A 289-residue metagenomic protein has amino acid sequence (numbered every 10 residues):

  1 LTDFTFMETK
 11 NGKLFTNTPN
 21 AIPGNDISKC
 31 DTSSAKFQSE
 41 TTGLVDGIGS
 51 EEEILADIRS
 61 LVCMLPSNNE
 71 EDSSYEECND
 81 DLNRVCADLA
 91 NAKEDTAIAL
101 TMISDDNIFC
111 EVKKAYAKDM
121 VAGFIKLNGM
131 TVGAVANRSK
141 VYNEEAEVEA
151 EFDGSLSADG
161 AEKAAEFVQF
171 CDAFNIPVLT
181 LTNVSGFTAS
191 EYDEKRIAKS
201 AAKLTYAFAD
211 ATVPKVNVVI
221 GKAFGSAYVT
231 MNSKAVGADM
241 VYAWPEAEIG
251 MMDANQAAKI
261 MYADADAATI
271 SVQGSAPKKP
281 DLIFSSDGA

Functional and structural regions predicted by a protein language model:
L1-A289: Ligand-binding clefts of soluble mixed alpha/beta catalytic domains
